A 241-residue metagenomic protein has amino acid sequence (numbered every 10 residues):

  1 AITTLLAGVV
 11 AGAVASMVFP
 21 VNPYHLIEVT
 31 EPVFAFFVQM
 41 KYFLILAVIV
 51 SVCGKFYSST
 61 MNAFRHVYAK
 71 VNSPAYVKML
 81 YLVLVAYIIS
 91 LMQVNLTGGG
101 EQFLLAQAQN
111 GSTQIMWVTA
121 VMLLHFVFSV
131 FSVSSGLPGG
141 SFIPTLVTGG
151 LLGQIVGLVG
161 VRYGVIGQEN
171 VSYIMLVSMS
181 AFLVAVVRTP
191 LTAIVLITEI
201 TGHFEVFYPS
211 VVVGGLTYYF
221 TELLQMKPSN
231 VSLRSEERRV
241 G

Functional and structural regions predicted by a protein language model:
A1-R239: Alpha-helical transmembrane segments and immediately membrane-proximal extracytoplasmic
